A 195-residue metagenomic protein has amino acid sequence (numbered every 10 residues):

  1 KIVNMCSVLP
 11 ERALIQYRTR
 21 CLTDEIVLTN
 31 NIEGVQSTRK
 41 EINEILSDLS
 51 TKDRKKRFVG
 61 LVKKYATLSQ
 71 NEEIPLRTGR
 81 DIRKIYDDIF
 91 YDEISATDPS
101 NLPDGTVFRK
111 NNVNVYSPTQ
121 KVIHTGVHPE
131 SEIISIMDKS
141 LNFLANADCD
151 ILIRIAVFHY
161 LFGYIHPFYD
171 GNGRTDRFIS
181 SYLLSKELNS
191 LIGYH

Functional and structural regions predicted by a protein language model:
K1-H195: FIC/Doc superfamily catalytic core
